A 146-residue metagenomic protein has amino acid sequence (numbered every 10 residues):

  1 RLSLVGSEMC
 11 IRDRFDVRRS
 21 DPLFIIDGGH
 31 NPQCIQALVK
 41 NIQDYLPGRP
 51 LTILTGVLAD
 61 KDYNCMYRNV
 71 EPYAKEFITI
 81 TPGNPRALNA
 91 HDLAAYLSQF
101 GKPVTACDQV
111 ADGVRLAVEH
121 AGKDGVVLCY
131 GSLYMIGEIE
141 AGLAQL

Functional and structural regions predicted by a protein language model:
R1-V5: N-terminal low-complexity segments that are often proline-rich with Ser/Thr-Pro
G6-E76: Nucleotide phosphate-binding/pyrophosphate-handling subdomain across enzymes that bind or process nucleotide phosphates
L23-I25, Y67-V126: C-terminal helical cap/extension that packs against the catalytic core of soluble nucleotide-cofactor enzymes
I42, L46, L97, A121 (+1 more regions): Active-site catalytic pocket residues across diverse enzymes, especially alpha/beta-hydrolases
S132: Active-site-proximal loop/hinge segments that shape catalytic or ion-binding/gating pockets
M135-G137: Short, active-site-adjacent cap segments at secondary-structure transitions
